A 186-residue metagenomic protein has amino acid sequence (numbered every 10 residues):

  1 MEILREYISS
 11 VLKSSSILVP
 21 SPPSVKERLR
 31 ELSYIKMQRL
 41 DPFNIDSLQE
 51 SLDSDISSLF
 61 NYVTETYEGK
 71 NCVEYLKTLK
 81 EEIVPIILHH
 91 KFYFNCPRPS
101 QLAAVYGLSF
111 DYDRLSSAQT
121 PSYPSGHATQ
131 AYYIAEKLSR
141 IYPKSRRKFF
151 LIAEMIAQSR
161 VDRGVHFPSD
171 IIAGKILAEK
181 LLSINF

Functional and structural regions predicted by a protein language model:
M1-D162: Hydrophobic alpha-helical bundle signature of multipass membrane enzymes
M155-F186: Interfacial helix-loop-helix junctions of multi-pass membrane proteins
